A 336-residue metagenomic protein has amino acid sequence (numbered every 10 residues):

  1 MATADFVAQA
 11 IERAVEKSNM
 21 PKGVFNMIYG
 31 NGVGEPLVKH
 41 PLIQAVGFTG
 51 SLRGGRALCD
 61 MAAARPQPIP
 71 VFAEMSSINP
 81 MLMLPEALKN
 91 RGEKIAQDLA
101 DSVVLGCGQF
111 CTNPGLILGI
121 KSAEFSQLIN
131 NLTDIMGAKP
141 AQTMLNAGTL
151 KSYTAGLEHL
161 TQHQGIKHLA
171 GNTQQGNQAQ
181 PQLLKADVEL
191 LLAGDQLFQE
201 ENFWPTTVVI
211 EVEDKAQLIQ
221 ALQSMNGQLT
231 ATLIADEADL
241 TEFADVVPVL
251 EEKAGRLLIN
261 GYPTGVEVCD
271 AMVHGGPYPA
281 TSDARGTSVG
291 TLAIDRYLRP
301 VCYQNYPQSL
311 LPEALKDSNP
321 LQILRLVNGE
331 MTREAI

Functional and structural regions predicted by a protein language model:
M1-A96, A100-D101, L118, S122 (+1 more regions): Rossmann-like NAD(P) dinucleotide-binding subdomain of oxidoreductase/dehydrogenase enzymes
M1-T3, V24, I69-P85, V103-N130 (+4 more regions): Short loop-to-beta-strand entry elements in the cores of soluble alpha/beta enzymes
A8-I11, V15, N19, P41 (+14 more regions): Structural signal for hydrophobic packing residues in well-ordered secondary-structure cores of soluble enzyme domains
G32-V33, I43-Q44, S51-R53, I78 (+10 more regions): Short, glycine-/Ser/Thr-/acidic-enriched flexible segments
K39-Q44, P85-R91, E158, P181-Q182 (+2 more regions): Short, surface-exposed amphipathic charged segments that create phosphate/polyanion-binding patches used for binding
G119-L229: NAD(P)-dependent aldehyde/semialdehyde dehydrogenase
G176, K215, Q220-L311, M331: C-terminal core of ALDH-fold dehydrogenases
P312-I336: Extended hydrophobic packing segments that form well-structured cores
